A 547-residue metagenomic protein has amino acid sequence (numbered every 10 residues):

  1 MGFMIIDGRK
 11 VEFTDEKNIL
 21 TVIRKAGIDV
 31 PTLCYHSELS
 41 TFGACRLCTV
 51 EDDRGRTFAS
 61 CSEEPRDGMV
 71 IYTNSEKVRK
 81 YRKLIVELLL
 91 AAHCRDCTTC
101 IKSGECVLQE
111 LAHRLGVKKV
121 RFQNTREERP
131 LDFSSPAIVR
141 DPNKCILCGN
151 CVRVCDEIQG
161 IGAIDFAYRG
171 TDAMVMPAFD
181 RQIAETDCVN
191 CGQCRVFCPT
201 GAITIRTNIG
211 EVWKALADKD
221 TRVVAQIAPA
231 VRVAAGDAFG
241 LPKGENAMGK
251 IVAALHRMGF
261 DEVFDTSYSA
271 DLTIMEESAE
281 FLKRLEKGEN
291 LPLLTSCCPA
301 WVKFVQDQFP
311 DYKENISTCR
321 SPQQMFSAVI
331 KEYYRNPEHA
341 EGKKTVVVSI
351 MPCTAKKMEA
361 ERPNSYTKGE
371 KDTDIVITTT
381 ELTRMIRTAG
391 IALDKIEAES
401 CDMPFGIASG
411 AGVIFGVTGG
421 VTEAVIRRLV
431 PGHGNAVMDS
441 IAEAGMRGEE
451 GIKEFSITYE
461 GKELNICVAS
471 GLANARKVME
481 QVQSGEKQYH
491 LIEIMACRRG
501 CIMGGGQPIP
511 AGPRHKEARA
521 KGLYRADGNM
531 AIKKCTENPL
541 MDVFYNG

Functional and structural regions predicted by a protein language model:
G2-F3: Extreme N-terminal starter segment of soluble prokaryotic enzymes
I6-R9, D52-R54: Short strand-turn-strand beta-turns centered on an Asx-Gly dipeptide
R9-D15: A short N-terminal beta-strand-loop micro-motif at the entrance of redox/enzyme domains
D15-G68, N74, V78, R206-G547: Iron-sulfur-associated redox domains of electron-transfer enzymes in respiratory and anaerobic energy metabolism
R46-N190, I203-D218, R222: Fe-S ferredoxin-like electron-transfer domains and their immediately adjacent linker/connector regions across
R195: Conserved glycine-bearing catalytic or ligand-binding loops at nucleotide- and phosphate-handling centers of large
